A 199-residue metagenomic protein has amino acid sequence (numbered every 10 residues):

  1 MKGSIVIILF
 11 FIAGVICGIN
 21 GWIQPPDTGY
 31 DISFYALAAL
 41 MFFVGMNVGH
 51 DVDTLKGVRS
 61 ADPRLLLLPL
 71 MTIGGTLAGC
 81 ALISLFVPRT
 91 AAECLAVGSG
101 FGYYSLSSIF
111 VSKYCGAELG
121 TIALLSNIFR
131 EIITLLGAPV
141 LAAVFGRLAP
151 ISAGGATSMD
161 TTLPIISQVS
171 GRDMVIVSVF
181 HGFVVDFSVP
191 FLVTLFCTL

Functional and structural regions predicted by a protein language model:
M1-T76, A91-G102: Helical membrane-embedded segments and adjacent short helical loop/helix-boundary regions of multi-pass membrane
V15-I19, A78-L82, S107-F110, L136 (+2 more regions): Alpha-helical transmembrane segments of multipass membrane proteins
G21-I23, M46-G57, I83-S84, I109 (+2 more regions): C-terminal ends of transmembrane helices
A38, T134-L135, T162, P190: Hydrophobic transmembrane alpha-helices of multi-pass small-molecule transporters
V52-A81, G120-I132, V177-V185: Entry/N-cap segments of selected transmembrane alpha helices and their immediately preceding amphipathic helices
K56-D62, G74, L85-R89, K113 (+3 more regions): Membrane-interface helix-loop junctions in multi-pass transporters/channels
A92-I133, F145-F180: Alpha-helical membrane segments and immediately flanking helix-loop junctions that form or couple to the substrate/ion
S188-L199: Juxtamembrane boundary at the C-terminal end of a transmembrane helix
